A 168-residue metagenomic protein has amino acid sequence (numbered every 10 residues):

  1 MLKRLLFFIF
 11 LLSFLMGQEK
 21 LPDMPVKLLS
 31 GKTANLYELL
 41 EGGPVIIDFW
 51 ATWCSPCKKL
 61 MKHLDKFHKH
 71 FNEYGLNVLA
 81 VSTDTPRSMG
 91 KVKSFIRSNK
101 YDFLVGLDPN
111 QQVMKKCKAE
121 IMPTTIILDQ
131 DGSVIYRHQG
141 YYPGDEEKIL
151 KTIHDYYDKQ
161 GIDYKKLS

Functional and structural regions predicted by a protein language model:
R4-S13: Sec-dependent N-terminal signal peptides
M24-P44: A short beta-strand-turn-helix
G43-V45, F49-W53, I121: Short pre-active-site segment immediately N-terminal to redox-active cysteine/selenocysteine motifs in thiol-based
I46-I47, V78, T125: Hydrophobic beta-strand anchors of alpha/beta hydrolase catalytic cores
F49-K66: Conserved redox-active cysteine motifs that mediate thiol-disulfide chemistry, especially di-cysteine Cys-X(1-2)-Cys
G75-M89, Y101-N110: Thiol-based oxidoreductase modules, predominantly thioredoxin-like and allied folds used for disulfide exchange
F95-Q130: Short, internal strand/loop/helix patches that form the active-site neighborhood or redox-interaction surface
I127-S168: Thiol-/selenol-based redox modules, centered on thioredoxin-like and closely related oxidoreductase domains
